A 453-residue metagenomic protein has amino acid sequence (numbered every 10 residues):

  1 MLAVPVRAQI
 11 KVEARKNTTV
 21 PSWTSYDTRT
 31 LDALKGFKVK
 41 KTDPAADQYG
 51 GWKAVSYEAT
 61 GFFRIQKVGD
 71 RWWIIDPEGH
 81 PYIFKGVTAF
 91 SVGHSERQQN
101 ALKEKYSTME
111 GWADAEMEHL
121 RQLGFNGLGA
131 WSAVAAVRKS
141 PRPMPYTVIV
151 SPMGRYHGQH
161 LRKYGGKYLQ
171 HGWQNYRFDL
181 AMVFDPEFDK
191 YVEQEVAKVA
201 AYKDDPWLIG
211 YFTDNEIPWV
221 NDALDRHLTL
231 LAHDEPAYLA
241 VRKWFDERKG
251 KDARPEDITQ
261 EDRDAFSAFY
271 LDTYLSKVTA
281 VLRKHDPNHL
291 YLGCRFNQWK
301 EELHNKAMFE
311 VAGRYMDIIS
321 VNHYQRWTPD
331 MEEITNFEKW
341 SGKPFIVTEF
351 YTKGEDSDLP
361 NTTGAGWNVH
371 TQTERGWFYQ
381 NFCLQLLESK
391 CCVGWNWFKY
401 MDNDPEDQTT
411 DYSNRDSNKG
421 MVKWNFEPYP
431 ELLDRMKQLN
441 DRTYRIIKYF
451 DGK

Functional and structural regions predicted by a protein language model:
M1-Q9: Bacterial Sec-dependent N-terminal signal peptides
E13-I149, R155-G210, E256-Y270, S276-K277 (+1 more regions): Active-site-adjacent substrate/metal-binding segments within catalytic domains of carbohydrate-active enzymes
P77, Q174-P186, Q194, D204-A307: Polysaccharide-binding and catalytic clefts of secreted carbohydrate-active enzymes
G127, P143-T147, W207-F212, N288-L292 (+3 more regions): Structural preference for beta-strand elements that scaffold enzyme active sites
K139-G172, D205-I209, T213-K251, P405-M421: Aromatic- and acidic-residue-enriched segments that line the glycan-binding/catalytic groove of carbohydrate-active
L208-G210, D214-N215, F350, G364-K419: Substrate-binding cleft of secreted/luminal carbohydrate-active enzymes
L228-L239, F398-K453: Aromatic-rich peripheral "rim/lid" segments of glycoside hydrolase catalytic domains that contact and position glycan
E256, A265-A280, K284-G364, L384: Glycoside hydrolase catalytic-domain groove-lining segments
